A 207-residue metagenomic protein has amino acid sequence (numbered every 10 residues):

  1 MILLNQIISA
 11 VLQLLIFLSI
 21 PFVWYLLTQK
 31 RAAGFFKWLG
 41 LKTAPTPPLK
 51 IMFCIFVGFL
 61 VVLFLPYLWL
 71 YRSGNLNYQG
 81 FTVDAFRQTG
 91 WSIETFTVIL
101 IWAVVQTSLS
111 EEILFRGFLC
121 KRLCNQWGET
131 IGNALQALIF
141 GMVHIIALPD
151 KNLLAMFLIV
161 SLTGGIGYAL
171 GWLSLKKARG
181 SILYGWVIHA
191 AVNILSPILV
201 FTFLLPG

Functional and structural regions predicted by a protein language model:
L3, L148-L154: Membrane-interface helix caps and helix-loop-helix hairpins in membrane proteins
L4, I8, F35-S108: Juxtamembrane helix-loop-helix connectors linking adjacent transmembrane helices in multi-pass membrane enzymes
L4-L12, E94-T95, C124-Q136, S181: Membrane-interface starts of transmembrane alpha-helices
V11-S19, T97, I101, S161-I166 (+1 more regions): Membrane-embedded alpha-helical segments of multi-pass membrane proteins, especially the transmembrane helices
S19-G34, W69-S73: Membrane-water interface of transmembrane alpha-helices
V104-T107, E129-I145, G164-G167: Small-polar-interrupted transmembrane alpha-helices in polytopic inner-membrane proteins
S110-L135, S174-G180: Membrane-interface helix/loop boundary segments of multi-pass membrane proteins
M156-G207: Functionally important transmembrane alpha-helices
